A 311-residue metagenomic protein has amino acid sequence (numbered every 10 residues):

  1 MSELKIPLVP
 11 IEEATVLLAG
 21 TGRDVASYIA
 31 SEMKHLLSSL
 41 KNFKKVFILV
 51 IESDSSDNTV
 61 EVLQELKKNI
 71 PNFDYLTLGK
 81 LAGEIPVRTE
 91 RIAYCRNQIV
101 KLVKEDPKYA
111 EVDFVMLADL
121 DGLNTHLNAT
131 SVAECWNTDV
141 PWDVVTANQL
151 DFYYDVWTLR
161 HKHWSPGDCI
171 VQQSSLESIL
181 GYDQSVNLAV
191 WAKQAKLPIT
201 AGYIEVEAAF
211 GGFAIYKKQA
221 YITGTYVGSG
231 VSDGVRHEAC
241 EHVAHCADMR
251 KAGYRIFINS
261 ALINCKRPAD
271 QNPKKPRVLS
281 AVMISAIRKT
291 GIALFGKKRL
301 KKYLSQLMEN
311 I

Functional and structural regions predicted by a protein language model:
M1-S38: N-proximal low-complexity "stem/linker" segments adjacent to membrane-targeting elements
A14-V16, S39-V50, P71-D74, D113: Short loop->beta transition adjacent to catalytic acidic/histidine clusters or analogous donor-positioning motifs
V25-A26, I51-V62, K80: A conserved acidic beta->alpha catalytic loop
Q64-Y94, Q98-K101, E105: Conserved donor nucleotide-binding strand/loop of the catalytic core
L78, V145-N148, N259: Short glycine/serine/threonine-enriched helix-capping/active-site loop that flanks the nucleotide-sugar donor pocket
K101, K108-L123: Short beta-strand-to-loop acidic/aromatic patch adjacent to the donor-nucleotide binding site
G122-K218, I222-G228: Conserved catalytic core of nucleotide-sugar-dependent glycosyltransferases
A195-I311: C-terminal catalytic/acceptor-binding lobe
